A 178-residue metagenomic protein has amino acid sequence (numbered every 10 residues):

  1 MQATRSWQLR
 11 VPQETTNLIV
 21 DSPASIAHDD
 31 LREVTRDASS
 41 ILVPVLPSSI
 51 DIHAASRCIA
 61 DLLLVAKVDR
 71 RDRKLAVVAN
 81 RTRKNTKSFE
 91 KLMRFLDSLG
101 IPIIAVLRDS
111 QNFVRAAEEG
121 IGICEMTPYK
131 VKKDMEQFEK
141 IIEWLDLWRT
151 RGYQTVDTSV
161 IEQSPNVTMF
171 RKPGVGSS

Functional and structural regions predicted by a protein language model:
M1-A3, S48, T86, P128: Intrinsic-disorder/low-complexity, polar/charged segments
M1-H28, R32, R36, A117-I121: P-loop/Walker-type NTP enzyme "switch/lid" segment
T4-Q8, L62, I141, L145: Generic hydrophobic alpha-helical segments
I19, V43, M126-K130: Residue-level detector of alpha-helix boundaries and kinks
P23-D109: Conserved catalytic-core segment of NTP-binding enzymes
K74-S178: C-terminal lobe/tail of nucleotide-utilizing enzymes
